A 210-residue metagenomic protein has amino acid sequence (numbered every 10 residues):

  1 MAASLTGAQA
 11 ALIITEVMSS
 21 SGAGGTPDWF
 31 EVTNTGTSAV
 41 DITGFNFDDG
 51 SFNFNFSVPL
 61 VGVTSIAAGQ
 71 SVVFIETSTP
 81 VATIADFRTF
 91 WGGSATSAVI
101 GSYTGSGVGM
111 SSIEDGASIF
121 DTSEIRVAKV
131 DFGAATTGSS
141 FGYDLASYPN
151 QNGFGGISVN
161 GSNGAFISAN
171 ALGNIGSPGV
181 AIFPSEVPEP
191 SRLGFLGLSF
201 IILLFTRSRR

Functional and structural regions predicted by a protein language model:
M1-A11, G194, F200: Sec-dependent, cleavable N-terminal signal peptides
M1-G7, Q70-V72, P188-E189: Short intrinsically disordered, low-complexity coil segments enriched in acidic
Q9-N150: Activation on beta-sandwich/Ig-like modules and their edge loops
A11-I13, I66-G69, R126, F141 (+1 more regions): Helix-boundary and membrane-interface capping/anchor signal
S78, W91-S94, S123, S158 (+3 more regions): Prokaryotic Sec-type signal peptides and long signal-anchor helices with extended Leu/Ile/Val-rich h-regions
E189-T206: A short, hydrophobic C-terminal helix/tail in secreted or cell-surface proteins
S208-R210: Membrane-interface capping segments at transmembrane-helix boundaries
